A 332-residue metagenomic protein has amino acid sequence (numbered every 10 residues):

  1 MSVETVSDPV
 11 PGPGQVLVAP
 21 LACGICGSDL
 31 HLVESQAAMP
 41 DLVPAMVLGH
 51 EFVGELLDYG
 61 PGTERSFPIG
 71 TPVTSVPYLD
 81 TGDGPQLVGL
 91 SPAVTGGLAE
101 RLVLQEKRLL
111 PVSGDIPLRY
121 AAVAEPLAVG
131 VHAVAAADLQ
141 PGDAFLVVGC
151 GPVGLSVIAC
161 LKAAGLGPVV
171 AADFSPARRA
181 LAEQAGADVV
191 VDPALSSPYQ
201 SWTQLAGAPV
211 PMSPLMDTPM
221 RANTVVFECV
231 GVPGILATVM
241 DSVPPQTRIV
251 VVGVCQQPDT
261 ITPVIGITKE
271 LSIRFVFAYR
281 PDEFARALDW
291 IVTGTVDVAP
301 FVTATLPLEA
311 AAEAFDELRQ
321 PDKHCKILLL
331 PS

Functional and structural regions predicted by a protein language model:
S7-C23, A37-L79, S113-D115: Glycine-rich beta-strand-centered segment in the early N-terminal region that forms part of a ligand/cofactor-binding
E51, T71-P72, R101, H132 (+3 more regions): Residue-level marker of beta-strand positions
Y59, P126, G149-P152, V254: Glycine-rich Rossmann-fold phosphate-binding loop(s) that bind the pyrophosphate of adenine dinucleotide cofactors
S75-V148: NAD(P)H dinucleotide-binding glycine-rich loop of Rossmann-like/cofactor-binding domains, especially the beta1-alpha1
V147-C150, K162-G234: Adenosine-nucleotide cofactor-binding segment
L166, V230-T293, P331-S332: Glycine-rich phosphate-binding loop and adjacent beta-alpha segment of Rossmann(oid) nucleotide-cofactor-binding
P214, A237, P281-S332: C-terminal hydrophobic helical "lid"/dimerization subdomain of Rossmann-like NAD(P)H-dependent oxidoreductases
